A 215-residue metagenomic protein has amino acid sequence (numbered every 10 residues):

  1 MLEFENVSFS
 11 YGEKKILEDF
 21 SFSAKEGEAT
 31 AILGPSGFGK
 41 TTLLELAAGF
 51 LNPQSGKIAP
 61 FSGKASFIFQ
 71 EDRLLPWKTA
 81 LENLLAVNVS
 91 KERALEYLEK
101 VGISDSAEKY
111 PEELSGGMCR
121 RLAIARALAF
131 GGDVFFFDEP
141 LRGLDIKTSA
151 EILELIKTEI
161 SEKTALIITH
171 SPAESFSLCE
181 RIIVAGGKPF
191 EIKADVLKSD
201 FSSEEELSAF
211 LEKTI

Functional and structural regions predicted by a protein language model:
L33-P35: The feature captures the beta-strand-to-loop junction immediately N-terminal to the Walker
A48: Helix-to-loop junction immediately C-terminal to a conserved catalytic motif
K91-S106: Conserved ABC ATPase "signature" region
Y110-L114, M118: Conserved ABC ATPase signature
F135-E139: Catalytic Walker B motif of ABC-type/P-loop ATPase nucleotide-binding domains
I146-T148: Helix N-cap at the start of a conserved alpha-helix in ABC-type nucleotide-binding domains
G187-T214: Conserved beta-strand-loop-alpha-helix hinge in the C-terminal portion of ABC ATPase nucleotide-binding domains
